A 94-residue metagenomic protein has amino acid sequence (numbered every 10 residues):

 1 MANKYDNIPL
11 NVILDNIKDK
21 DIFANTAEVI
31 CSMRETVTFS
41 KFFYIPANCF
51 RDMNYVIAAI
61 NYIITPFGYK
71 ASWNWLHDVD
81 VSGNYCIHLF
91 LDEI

Functional and structural regions predicted by a protein language model:
M1-F50: An N-terminal amphipathic alpha-helical segment
C31-F90: Acidic, low-complexity, intrinsically disordered interaction modules
E93-I94: Short acidic DE-rich linear segments
